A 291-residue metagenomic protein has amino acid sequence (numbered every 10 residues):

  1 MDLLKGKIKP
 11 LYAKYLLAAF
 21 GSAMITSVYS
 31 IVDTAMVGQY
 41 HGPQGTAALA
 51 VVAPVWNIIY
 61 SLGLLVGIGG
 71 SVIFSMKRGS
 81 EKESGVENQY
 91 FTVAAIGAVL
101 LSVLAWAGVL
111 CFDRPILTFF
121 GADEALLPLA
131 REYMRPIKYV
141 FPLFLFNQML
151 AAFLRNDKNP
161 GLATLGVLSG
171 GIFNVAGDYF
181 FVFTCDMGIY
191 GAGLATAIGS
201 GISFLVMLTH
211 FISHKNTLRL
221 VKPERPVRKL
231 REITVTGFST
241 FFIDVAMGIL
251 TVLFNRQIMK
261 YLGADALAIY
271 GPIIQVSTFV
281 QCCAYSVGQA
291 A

Functional and structural regions predicted by a protein language model:
M1-A19, F74-P142, T184-F238: Short alpha-helical transmembrane segments in multi-pass integral membrane proteins
Y15-A23, N57, A98, I137 (+7 more regions): Residue-level signature of transmembrane alpha-helical cores of multipass secondary-active transporters and flippases
V28-A47, L117-E124, F180-M187, F241 (+1 more regions): Helix-terminus/linker motif at the lipid-water interface of multi-pass membrane proteins
T46-A107, F144-A163, I269-A291: Small-residue-rich hydrophobic transmembrane alpha-helices
A53-W56, L101, S169-N174, A195-S203 (+1 more regions): Transmembrane alpha-helical core residues of multi-pass small-molecule transporters, especially secondary transporters
I58-S61, N174-D178, F204-L208, T278-C282: Hydrophobic transmembrane alpha-helices of multi-pass small-molecule transporters
A98, F153-Y179, Y190-A197, V287: Alpha-helical transmembrane segments of multi-pass membrane transporters/permeases
F120-A130, M134, F141-L168: Cytoplasmic helix-loop-helix junction between adjacent transmembrane helices in 12-TM secondary transporters
